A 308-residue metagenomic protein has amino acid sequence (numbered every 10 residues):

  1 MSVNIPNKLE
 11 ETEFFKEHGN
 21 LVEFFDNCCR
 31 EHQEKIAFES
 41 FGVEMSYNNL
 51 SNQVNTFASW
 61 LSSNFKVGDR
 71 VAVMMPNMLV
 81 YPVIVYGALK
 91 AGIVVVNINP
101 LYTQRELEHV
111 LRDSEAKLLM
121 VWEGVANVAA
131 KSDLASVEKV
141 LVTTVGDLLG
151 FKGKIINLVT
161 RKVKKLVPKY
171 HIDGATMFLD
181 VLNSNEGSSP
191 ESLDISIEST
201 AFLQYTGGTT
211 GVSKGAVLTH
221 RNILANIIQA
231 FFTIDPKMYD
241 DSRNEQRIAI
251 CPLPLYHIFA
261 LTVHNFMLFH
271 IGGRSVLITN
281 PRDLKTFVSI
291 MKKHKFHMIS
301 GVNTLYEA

Functional and structural regions predicted by a protein language model:
E34-F65, A72-M78, P82-Y86, T103-E108: Conserved AMP-binding/adenylate-forming core of the ANL superfamily
S46-N48, S192, A201-I228: Conserved AMP-binding A3 loop
S51-T56, N183-S188, A216-D241, E307: Conserved structural elements of the adenylate-forming
T56, M75, I93-H109, E123-V125 (+2 more regions): ATP-dependent adenylate-forming carboxylate-activation enzymes
S63, K90-D180: Structural core segment of the AMP-binding/adenylate-forming
D69-R70, P76-Q104, R112-L118, E138 (+3 more regions): A short helix-loop-beta submotif of the ANL/AMP-binding
L166-Y205, V212, K237-I248: Conserved pre-ATP/AMP-binding loop-to-beta segment of ANL
L224-I248, Y256-M298: Conserved AMP-binding/adenylation subdomain of ANL enzymes
